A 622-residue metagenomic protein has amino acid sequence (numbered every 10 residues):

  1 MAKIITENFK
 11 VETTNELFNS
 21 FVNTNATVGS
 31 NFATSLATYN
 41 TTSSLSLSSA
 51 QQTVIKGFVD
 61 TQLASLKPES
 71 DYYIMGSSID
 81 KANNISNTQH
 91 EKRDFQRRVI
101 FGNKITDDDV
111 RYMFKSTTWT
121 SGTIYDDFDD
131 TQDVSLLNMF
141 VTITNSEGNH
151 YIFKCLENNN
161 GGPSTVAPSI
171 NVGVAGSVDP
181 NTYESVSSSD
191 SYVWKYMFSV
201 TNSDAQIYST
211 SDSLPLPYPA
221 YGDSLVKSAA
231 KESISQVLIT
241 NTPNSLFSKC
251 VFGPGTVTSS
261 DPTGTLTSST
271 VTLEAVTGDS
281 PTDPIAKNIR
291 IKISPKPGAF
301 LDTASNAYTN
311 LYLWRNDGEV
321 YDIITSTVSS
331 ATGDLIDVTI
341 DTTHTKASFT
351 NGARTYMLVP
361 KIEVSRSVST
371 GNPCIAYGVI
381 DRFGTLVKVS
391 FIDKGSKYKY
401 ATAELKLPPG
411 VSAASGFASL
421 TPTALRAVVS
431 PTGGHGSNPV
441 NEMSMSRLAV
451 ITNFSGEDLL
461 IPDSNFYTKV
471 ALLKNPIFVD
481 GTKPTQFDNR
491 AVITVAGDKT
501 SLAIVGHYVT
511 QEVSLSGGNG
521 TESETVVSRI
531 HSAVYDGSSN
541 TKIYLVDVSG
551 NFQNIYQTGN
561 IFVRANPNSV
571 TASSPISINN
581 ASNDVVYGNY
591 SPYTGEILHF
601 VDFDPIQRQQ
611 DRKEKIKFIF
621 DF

Functional and structural regions predicted by a protein language model:
M1-A2, F622: Sec-dependent, cleavable N-terminal signal peptides
A2-S233, G434, Q511, S516-T525 (+5 more regions): Tryptophan-rich substrate-binding surfaces of secreted polymer-degrading and adhesive proteins
D190-F622: Conserved, function-critical positions that sit in or immediately flank catalytic and ligand-binding motifs
